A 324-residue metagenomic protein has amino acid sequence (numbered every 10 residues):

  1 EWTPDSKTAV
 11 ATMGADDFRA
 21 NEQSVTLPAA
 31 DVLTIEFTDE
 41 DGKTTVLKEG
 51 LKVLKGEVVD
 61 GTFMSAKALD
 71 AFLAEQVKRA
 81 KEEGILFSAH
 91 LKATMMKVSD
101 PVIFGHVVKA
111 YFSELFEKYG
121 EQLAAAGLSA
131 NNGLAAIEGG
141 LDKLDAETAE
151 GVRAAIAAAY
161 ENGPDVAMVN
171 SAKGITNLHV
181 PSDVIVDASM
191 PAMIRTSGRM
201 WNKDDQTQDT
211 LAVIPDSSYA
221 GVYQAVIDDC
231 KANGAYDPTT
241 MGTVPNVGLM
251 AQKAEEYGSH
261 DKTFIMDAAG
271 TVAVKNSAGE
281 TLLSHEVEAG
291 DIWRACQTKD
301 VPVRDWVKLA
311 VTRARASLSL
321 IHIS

Functional and structural regions predicted by a protein language model:
E1-G105, E114-S319: Extended, well-ordered protein cores
I321-I323: Conserved small/polar residues in nucleotide/adenosyl-binding loops
